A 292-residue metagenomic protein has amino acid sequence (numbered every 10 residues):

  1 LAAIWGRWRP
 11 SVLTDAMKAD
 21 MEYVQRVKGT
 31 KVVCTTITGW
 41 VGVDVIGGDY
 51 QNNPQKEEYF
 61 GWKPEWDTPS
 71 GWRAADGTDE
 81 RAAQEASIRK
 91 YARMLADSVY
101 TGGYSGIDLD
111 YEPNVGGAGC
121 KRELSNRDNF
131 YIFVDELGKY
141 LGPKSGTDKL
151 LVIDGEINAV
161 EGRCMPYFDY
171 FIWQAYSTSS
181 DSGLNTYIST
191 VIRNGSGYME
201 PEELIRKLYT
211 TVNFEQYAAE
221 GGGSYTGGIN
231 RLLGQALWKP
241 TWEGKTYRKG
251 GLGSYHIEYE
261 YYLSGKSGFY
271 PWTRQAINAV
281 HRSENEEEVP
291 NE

Functional and structural regions predicted by a protein language model:
L1-R193, Y198, E203-S224, E258 (+1 more regions): Chitinase-like catalytic core of GlcNAc-active glycosidases
T178-S182, E202, R206-E292: Substrate-binding cleft of secreted/luminal carbohydrate-active enzymes
